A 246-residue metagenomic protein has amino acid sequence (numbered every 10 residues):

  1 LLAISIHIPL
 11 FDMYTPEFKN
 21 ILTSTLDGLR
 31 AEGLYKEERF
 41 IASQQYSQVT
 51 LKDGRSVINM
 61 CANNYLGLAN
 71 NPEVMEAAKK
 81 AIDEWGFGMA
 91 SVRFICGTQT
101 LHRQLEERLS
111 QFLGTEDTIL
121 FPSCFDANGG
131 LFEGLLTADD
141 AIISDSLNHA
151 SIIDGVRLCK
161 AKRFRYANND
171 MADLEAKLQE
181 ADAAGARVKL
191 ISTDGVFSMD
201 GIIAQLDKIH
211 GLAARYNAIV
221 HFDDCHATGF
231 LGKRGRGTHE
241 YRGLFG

Functional and structural regions predicted by a protein language model:
Y14, L22-F87, A218: N-terminal "arm"/small-domain region of PLP-dependent enzymes with the aminotransferase-like
N64, F164, N168-F222: Active-site phosphate-binding strand-loop segment of PLP-dependent enzymes
E76, K80-C124: Conserved N-terminal alpha-helix of the aminotransferase class I/II PLP-enzyme fold
S123, I143-C159: Substrate-binding/gating loop at the entrance of the active-site cleft, primarily in PLP-dependent aminotransferase-like
L131-A150, M171: Conserved PLP-anchoring active-site segment centered on the Schiff-base-forming lysine
A138, L158-K160, Y216: Short, structured coil segments at secondary-structure junctions
N217, R236-G246: Conserved active-site segment immediately N-terminal to the catalytic lysine that forms the internal aldimine
